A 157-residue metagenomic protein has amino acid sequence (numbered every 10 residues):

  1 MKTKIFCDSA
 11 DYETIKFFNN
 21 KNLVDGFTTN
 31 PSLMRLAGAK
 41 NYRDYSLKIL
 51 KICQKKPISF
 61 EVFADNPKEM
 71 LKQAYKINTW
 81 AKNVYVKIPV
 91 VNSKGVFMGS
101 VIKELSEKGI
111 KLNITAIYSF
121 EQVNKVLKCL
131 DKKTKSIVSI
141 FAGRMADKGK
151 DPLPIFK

Functional and structural regions predicted by a protein language model:
M1-K16, K21-V24, T28-K108, I137 (+1 more regions): Active-site beta->alpha loop and helix N-cap motifs at the rims of alpha/beta catalytic domains
V96, I110-K157: Catalytic alpha/beta core domains of metabolic enzymes, predominantly
